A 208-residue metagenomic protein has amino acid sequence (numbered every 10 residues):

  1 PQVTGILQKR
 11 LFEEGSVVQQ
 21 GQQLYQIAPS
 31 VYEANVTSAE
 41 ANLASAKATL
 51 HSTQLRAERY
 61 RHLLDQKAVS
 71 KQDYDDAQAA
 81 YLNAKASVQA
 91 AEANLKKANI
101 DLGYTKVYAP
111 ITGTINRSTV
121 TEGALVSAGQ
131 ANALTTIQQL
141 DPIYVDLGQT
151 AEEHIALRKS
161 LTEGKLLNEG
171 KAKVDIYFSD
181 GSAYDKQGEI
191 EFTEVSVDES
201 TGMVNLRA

Functional and structural regions predicted by a protein language model:
Q2-G129, P142-D146, E152-S160, N205: Amphipathic alpha-helical coiled-coil/rod segments that serve as protein-protein coupling scaffolds
Q54, Q138-Q139, E199-S200: Short, flexible turn/loop "capping" segments at secondary-structure junctions
T112, A131-A133, P142, G148-V195 (+1 more regions): Beta-strand/loop subdomains of soluble extracytoplasmic proteins
A208: Anionic-ligand binding region
